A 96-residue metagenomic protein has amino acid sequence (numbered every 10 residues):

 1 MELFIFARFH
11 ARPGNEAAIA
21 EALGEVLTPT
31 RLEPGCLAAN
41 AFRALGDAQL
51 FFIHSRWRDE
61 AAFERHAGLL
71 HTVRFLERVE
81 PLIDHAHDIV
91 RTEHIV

Functional and structural regions predicted by a protein language model:
F4-F9: Active-site-flanking beta-strand signature of metal-NTP-handling nucleotidyl enzymes and homologous cyclase-like
H10-E16: Short, surface-exposed ligand-recognition loops at beta-strand->loop->(often short) alpha-helix junctions that present
E16, A20, E64-H66: Solvent-exposed, non-transmembrane alpha-helical starts
E25-A38, R56-I89: An amphipathic, aromatic/His-enriched active-site/gating alpha helix that lines ligand/cofactor pockets
F42-A44: Short beta-strand micro-motifs enriched in acidic
G46-Q49: Short acidic/glycine-enriched loop/turn segments that link adjacent beta-strands
T92-V96: Short hydrophobic/aromatic patches at helix-to-coil boundaries
